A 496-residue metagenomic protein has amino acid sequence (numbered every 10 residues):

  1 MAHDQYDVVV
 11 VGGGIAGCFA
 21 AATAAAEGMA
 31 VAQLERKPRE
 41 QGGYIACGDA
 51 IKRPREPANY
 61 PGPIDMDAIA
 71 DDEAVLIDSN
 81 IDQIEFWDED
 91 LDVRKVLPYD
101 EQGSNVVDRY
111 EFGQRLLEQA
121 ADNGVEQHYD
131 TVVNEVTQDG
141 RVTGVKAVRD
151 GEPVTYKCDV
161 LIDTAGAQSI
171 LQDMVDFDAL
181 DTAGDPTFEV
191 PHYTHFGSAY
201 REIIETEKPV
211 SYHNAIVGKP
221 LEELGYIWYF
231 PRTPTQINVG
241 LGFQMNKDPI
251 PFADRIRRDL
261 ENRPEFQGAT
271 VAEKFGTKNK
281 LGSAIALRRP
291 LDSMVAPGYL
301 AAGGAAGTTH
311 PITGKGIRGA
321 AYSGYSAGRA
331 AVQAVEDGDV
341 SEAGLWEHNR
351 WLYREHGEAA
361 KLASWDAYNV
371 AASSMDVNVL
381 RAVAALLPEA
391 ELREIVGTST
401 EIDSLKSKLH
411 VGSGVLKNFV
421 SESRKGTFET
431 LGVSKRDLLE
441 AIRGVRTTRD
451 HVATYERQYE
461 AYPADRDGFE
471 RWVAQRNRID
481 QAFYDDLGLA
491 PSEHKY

Functional and structural regions predicted by a protein language model:
A2, G13, A121-G268: Predominantly flavin-linked oxidoreductase catalytic cores and closely associated redox partners
A2-Q33: N-terminal Rossmann-like FAD-binding beta1-loop-alpha1 element of flavoenzymes
A16, R39, Q168: Conserved Rossmann-like nucleotide-cofactor binding loop
E27-M29, K37-E89: N-terminal FAD cofactor-binding segment of flavoenzymes
P98-E118, N246-F252: Short beta-strand to alpha-helix junction loop
E135, P251-S326, V335-E336, E342 (+1 more regions): FAD/FMN-dependent oxidoreductases across multiple families
S326-L380: Active-site-proximal substrate-binding core of FAD-dependent oxidoreductases
V377-Y496: C-terminal auxiliary extensions adjacent to catalytic cores
